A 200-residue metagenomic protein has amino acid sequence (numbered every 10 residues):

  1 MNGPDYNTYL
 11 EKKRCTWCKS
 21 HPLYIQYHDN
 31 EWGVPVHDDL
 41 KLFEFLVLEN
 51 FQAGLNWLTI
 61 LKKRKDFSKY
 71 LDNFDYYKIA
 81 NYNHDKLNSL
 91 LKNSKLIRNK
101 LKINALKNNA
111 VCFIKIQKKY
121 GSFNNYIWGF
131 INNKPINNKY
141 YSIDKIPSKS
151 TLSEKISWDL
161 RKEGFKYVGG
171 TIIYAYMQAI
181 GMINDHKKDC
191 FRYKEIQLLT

Functional and structural regions predicted by a protein language model:
M1-T200: HhH-family (HhH-GPD) DNA N-glycosylase catalytic core used in base-excision repair
